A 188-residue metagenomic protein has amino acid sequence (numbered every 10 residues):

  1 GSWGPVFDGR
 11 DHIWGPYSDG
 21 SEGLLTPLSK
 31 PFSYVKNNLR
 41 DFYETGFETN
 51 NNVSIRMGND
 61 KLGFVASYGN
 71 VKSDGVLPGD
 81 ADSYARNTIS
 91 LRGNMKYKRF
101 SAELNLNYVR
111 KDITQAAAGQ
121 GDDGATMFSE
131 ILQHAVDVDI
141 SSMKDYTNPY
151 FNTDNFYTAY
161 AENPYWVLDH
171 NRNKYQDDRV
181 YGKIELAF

Functional and structural regions predicted by a protein language model:
G1-S33, V76-Y84, T88-Y181: Surface-exposed loop/interface segments of Gram-negative outer-membrane beta-barrel transport/assembly proteins
K36-G46: Periplasmic N-terminal accessory/gating domains of Gram-negative outer-membrane beta-barrel systems
E44-L62, G69, P164-F188: Outer-membrane beta-barrel transmembrane strands
N51, D60-F64, K98-L104: Outer-envelope beta-barrel architecture signal
S67-G69, R92: Outer membrane beta-barrel translocator domains of Type V secretion systems
N70-D74: Transmembrane beta-strand segments that form the barrel wall of outer-membrane beta-barrel proteins
